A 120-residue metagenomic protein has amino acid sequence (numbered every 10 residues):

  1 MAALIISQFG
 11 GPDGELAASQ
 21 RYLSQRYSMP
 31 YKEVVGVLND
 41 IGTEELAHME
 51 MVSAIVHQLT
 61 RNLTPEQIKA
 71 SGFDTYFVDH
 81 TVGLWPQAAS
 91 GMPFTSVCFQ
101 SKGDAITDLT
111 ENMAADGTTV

Functional and structural regions predicted by a protein language model:
M1-V120: Non-heme di-metal
